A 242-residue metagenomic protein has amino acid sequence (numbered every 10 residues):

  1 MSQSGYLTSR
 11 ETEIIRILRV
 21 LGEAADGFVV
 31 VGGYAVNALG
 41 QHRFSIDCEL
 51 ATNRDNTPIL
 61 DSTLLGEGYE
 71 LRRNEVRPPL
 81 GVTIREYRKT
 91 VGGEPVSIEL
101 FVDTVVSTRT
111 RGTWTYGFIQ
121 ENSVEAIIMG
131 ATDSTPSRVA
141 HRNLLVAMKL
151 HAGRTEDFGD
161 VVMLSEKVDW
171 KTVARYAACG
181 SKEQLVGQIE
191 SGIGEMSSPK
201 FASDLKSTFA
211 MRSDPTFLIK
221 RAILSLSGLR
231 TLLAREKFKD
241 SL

Functional and structural regions predicted by a protein language model:
M1-L242: Compositionally biased terminal segments of proteins
